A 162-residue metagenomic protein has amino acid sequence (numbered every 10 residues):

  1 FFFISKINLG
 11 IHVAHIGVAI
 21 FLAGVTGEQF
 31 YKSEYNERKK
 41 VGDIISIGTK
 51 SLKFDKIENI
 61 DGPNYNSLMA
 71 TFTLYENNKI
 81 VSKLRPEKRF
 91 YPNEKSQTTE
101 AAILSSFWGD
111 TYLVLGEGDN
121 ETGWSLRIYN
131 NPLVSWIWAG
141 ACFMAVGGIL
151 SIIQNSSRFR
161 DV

Functional and structural regions predicted by a protein language model:
F1-V162: Solvent-exposed, non-transmembrane regions of integral membrane proteins
